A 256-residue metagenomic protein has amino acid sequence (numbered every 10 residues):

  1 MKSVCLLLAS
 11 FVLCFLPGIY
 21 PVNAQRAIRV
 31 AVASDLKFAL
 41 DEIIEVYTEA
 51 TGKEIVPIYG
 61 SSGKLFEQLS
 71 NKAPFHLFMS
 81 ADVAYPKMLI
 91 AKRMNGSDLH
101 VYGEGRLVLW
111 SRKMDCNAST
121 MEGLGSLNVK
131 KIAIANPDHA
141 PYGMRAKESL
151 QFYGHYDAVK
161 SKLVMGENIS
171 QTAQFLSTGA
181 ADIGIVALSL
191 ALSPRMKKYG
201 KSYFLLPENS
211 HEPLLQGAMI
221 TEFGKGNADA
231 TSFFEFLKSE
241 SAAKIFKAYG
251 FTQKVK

Functional and structural regions predicted by a protein language model:
C5-G18: Bacterial N-terminal signal peptides
A24-A50, V56-I58, G63-A73, S80-V83 (+3 more regions): Exported/periplasmic ABC-transporter solute-binding proteins
